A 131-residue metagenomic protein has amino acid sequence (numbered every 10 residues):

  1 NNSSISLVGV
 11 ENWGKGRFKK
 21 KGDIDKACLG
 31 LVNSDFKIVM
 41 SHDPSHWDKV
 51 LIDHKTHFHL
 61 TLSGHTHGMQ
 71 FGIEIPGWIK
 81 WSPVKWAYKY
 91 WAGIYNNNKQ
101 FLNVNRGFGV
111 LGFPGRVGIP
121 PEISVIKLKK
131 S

Functional and structural regions predicted by a protein language model:
N1-S131: Soluble catalytic domains of enzymes that build or remodel membrane lipids, polysaccharides, and related
